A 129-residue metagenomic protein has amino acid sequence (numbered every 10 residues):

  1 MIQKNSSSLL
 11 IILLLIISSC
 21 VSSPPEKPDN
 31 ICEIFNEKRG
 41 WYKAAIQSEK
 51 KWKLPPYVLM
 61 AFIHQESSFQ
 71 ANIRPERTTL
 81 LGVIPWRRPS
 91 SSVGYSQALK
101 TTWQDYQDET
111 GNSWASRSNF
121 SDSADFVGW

Functional and structural regions predicted by a protein language model:
M1-L9: Bacterial N-terminal signal peptides that target proteins for export
K4, I17, P28-D29: Intrinsic-disorder/low-complexity regions
L10-S18: Bacterial N-terminal signal peptides
V21-W129: Catalytic glycan-binding domains that act on GlcNAc-containing polysaccharides
